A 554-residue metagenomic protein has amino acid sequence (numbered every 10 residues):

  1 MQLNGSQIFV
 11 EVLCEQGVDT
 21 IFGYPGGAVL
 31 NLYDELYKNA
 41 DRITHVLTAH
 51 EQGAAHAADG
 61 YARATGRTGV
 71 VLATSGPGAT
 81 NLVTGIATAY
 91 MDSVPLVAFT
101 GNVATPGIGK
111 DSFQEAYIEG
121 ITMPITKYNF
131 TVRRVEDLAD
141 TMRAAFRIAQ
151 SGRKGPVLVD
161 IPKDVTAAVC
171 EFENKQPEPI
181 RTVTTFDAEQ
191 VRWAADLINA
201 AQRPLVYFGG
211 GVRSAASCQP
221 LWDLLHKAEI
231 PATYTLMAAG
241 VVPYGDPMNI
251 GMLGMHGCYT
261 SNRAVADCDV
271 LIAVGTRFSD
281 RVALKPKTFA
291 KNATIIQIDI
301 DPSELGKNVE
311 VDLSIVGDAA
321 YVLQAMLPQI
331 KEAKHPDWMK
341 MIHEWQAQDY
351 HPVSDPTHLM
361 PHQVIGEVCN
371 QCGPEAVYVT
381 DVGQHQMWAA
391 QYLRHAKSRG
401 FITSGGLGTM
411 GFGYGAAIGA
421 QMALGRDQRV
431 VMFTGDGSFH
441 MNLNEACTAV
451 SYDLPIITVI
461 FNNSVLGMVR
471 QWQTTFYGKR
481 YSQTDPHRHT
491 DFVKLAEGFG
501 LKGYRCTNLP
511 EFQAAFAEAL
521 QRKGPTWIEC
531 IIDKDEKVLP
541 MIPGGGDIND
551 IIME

Functional and structural regions predicted by a protein language model:
M1-A333, E367, Q371-P374, R429 (+5 more regions): N-terminal alpha/beta PP-like core and its mobile active-site loop of ThDP/TPP-dependent enzymes
F9-V10, C14-Q16, G27, L32-Y37 (+1 more regions): Active-site diphosphate/adenylate-binding microenvironment
Y24-G26, H45-H56, V71-G78, R133-R134 (+6 more regions): Active-site nucleophile and cofactor-binding loops and adjacent substrate-binding regions of central metabolic enzymes
Y61, T80, K334-S354, A420 (+2 more regions): Charged, low-complexity, helix-prone segments enriched in Lys/Glu/Asp/Gln
G69-V71, V159, Y378, F401 (+1 more regions): Well-ordered beta-strand positions enriched in small/hydrophobic/aromatic, beta-favoring residues
F99, I108-Q114, G306-N308, S314-V316 (+2 more regions): Thiamine diphosphate
E136, N174, N292-Q384, L509-Q513 (+2 more regions): Phosphate/pyrophosphate-binding active-site segments
T184, S354, Y481-D485: Short, surface-exposed loop/turn motifs that are enriched in glycine and acidic residues and include a nearby proline
